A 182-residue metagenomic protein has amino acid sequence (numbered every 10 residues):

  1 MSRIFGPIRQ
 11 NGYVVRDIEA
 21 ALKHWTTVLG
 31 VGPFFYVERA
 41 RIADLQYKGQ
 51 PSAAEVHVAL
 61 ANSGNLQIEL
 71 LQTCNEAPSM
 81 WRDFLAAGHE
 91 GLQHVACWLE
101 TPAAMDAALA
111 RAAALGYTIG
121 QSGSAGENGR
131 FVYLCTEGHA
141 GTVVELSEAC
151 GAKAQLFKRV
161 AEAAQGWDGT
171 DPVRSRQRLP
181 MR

Functional and structural regions predicted by a protein language model:
M1-R9, Y13-F35, K48-G116, N128 (+1 more regions): Glyoxalase I/VOC metalloenzyme domain signal
R41-Y47: Short, charge-patterned binding micro-sites
I42, G126-V132: Short proline/glycine- and acidic-rich turn/helix-capping motifs at secondary-structure junctions
